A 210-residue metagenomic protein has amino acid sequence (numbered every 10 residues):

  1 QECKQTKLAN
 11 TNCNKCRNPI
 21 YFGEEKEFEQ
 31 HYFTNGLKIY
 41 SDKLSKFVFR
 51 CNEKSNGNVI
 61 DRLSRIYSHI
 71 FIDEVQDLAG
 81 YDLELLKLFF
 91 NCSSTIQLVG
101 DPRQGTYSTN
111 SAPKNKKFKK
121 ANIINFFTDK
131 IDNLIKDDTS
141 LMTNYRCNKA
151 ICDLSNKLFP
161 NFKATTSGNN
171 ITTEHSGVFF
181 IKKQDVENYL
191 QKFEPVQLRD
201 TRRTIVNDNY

Functional and structural regions predicted by a protein language model:
E2-S68, G80-Y81: Accessory N-terminal region flanking or inserted into the helicase ATPase core in nucleic-acid motor proteins
Y40-F47, L158-Q184: Glycine-rich phosphate-binding "P-loop"
N56, E74-L85, S108-A112: Conserved ATPase-coupling elements of RecA-like P-loop NTPase cores
V59, Y81-L88, Y189, D208-N209: A short acidic, amphipathic alpha-helical/loop segment
S68-H69, I96: The start of beta-strands in P-loop NTPase/AAA+ ATPase cores
I70-L78, P102-R103: Conserved Walker B
K87-G168: Conserved RecA-like helicase ATPase core segment that couples NTP binding/hydrolysis to strand translocation
E174-Y210: Conserved helicase/translocase motor-coupling segment
